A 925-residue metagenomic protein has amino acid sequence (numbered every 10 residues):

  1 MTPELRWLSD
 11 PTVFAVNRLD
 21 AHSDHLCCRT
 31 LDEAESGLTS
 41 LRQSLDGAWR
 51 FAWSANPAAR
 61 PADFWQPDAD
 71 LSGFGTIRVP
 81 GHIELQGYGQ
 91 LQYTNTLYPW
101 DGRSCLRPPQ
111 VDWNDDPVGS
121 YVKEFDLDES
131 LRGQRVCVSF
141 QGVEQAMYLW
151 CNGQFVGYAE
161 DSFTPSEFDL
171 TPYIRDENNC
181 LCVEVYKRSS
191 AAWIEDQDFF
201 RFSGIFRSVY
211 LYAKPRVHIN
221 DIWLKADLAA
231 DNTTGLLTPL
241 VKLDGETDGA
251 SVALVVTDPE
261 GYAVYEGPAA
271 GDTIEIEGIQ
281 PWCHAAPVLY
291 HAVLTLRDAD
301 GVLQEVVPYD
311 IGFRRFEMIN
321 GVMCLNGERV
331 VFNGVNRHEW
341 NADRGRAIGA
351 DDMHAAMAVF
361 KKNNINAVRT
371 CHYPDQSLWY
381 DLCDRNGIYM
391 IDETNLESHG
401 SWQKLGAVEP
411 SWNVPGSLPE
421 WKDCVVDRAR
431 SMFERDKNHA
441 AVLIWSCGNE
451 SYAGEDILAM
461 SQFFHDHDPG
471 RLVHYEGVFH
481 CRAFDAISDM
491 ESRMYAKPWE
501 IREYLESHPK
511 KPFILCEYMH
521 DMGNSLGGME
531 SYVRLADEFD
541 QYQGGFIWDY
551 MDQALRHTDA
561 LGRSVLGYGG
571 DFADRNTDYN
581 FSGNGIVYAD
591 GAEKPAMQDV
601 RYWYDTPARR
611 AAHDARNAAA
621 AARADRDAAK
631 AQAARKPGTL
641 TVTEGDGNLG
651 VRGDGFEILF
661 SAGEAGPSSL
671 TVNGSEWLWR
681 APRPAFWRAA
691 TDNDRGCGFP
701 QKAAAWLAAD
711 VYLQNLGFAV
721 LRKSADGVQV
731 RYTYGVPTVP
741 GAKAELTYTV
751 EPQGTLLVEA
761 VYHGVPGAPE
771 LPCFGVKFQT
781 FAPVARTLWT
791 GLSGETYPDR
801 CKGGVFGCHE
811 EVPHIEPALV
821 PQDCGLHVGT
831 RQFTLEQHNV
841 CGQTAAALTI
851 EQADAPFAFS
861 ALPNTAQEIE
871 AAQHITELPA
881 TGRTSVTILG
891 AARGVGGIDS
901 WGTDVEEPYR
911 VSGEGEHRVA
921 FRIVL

Functional and structural regions predicted by a protein language model:
M1-G37, S104, W193, L303-D627: Extended substrate-binding grooves/exosites of carbohydrate-active enzymes
T2-L19, C27, L31, E35-S36 (+11 more regions): Accessory beta-strand-rich segments of carbohydrate-active enzymes
W49, W53, L127-E129, G142-E144 (+13 more regions): Beta-strand elements of well-folded, non-transmembrane domains
E84-Q86, Q92-T94, K187, C283 (+1 more regions): Beta-strand/loop-rich accessory regions of lumenal/periplasmic or secreted enzymes, predominantly carbohydrate-active
W150-V156, T257-P259, N326, D654 (+1 more regions): Short strand-turn-strand beta-turns centered on an Asx-Gly dipeptide
P172-N178, K242-I319: Extended acidic/polar, glycine-enriched regions that form or flank non-catalytic beta-rich accessory modules
F206-W223, F313-R329, D625-A631, A785-W789: Low-complexity, Pro/Ser/Thr- and charge-rich linker/hinge segments at domain boundaries
R216-G245, P595-R616, A629-G647, A760: Surface beta-strand/loop "capping" patches
